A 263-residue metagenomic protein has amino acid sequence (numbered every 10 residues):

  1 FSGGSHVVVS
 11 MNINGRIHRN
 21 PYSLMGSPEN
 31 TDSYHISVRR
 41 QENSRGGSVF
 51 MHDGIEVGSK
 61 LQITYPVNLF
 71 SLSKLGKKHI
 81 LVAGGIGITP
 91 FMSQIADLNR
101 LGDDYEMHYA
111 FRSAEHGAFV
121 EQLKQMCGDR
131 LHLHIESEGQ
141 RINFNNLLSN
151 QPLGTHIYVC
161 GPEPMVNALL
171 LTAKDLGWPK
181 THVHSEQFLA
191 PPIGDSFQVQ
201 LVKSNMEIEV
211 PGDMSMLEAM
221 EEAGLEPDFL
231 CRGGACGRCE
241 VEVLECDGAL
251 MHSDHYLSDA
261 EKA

Functional and structural regions predicted by a protein language model:
F1-K60, F111-S113: Ferredoxin-reductase
G3-S5, P191-F197, A235-G237: A short, compositionally biased
S5, S23-P28, P211-L217, H255-S258: A short, sequence-level motif marking secondary-structure junctions
N12, P66-V67, L244: Short, surface-exposed secondary-structure boundary micro-motifs
S48-Q200, N205, E209: FNR/FR-type flavoprotein reductase catalytic core
P90, E221, L225-A249, A260-A263: Local cysteine-cluster metal-coordination motifs and their immediate loop/turn environment, predominantly Fe-S cluster
F197-P227: C-terminal accessory/binding modules appended to enzymatic or scaffolding proteins
